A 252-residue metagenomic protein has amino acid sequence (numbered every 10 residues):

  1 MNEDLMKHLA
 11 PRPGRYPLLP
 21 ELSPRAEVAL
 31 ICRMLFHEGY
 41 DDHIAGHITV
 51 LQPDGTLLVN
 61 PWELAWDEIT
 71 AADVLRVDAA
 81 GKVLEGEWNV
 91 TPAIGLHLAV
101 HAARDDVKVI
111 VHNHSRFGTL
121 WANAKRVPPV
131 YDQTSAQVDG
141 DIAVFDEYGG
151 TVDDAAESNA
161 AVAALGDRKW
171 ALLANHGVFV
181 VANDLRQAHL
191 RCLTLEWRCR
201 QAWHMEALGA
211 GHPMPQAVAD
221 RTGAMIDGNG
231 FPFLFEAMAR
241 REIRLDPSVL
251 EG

Functional and structural regions predicted by a protein language model:
M1-G252: Glycine-rich flexible loops
